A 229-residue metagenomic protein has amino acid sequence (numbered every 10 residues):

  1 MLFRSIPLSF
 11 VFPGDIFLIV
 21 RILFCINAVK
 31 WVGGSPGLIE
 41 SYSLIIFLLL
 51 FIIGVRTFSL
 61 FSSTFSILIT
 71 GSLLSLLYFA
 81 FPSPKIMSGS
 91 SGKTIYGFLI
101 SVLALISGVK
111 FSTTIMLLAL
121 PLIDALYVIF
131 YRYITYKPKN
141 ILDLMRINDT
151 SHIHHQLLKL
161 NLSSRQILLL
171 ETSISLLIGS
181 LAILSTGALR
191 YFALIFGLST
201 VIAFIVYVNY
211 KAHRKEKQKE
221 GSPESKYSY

Functional and structural regions predicted by a protein language model:
M1-L2: Short, small-residue-biased leader/transition segments that mark boundaries at the very start of proteins
P7-F10, G89-S90: Non-cytosolic membrane-interface motifs at loop->transmembrane helix junctions
F10-L18: Membrane-interfacial loop-to-helix junctions in multi-pass transporters
F17-N27, S43-L49: Membrane-embedded alpha-helical core segments of multi-pass
N27-K30, A80: Asparagine-centered polar/low-complexity signal
V29-I39: RNA/tRNA-interacting regions in translation and RNA-turnover enzymes
L38-Y229: Alpha-helical transmembrane segments
